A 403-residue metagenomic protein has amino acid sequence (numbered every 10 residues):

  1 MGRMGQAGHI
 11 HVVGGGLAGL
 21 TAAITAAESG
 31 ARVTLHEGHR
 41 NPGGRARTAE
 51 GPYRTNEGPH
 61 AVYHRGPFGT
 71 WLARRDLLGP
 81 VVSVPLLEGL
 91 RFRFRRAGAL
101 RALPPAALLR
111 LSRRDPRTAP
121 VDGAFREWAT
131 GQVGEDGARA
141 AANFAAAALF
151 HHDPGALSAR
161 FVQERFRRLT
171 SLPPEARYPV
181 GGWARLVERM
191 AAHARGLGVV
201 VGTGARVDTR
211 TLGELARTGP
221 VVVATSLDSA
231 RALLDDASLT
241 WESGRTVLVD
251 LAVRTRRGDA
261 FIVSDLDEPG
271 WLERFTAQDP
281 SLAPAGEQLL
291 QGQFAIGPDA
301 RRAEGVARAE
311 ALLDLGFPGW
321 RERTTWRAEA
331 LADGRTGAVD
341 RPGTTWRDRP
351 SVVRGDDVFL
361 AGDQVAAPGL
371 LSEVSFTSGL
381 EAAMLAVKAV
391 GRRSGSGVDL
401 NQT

Functional and structural regions predicted by a protein language model:
G8-L35: N-terminal Rossmann-like FAD-binding beta1-loop-alpha1 element of flavoenzymes
A18, N41, D228: Conserved Rossmann-like nucleotide-cofactor binding loop
A27-E50: Glycine-rich FAD pyrophosphate-binding loop
R47-G66, R114: Glycine-rich active-site loop/strand segments that organize a redox cofactor
H64-P173: Mobile amphipathic helical/loop "lid" adjacent to a hydrophobic cofactor/ligand pocket
E164-R217: Helical element adjacent to the flavin cofactor pocket in flavoenzyme catalytic cores
R206-R302, R349, G397-Q402: Mid-domain catalytic core of redox enzymes that form a hydrophobic substrate pocket/lid adjacent to a catalytic redox
F275, S281-T403: Conserved flavin/dinucleotide-binding core of flavoenzymes
